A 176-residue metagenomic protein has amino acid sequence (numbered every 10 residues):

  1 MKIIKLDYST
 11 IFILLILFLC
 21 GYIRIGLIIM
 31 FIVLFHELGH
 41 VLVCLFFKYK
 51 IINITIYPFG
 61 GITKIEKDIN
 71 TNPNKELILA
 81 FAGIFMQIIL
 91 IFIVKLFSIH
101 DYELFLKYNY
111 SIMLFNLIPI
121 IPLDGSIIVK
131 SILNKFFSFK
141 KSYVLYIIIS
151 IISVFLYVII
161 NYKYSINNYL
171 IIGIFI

Functional and structural regions predicted by a protein language model:
M1-I176: Hydrophobic transmembrane alpha-helices and their immediate loop junctions in multi-pass integral membrane proteins
